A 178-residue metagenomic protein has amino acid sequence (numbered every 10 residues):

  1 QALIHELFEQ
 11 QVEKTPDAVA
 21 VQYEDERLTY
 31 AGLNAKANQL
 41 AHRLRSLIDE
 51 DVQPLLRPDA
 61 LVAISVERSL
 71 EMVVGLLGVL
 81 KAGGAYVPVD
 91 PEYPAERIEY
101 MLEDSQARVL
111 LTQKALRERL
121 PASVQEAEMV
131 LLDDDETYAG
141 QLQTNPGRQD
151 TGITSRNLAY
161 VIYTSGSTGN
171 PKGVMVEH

Functional and structural regions predicted by a protein language model:
Q1-H178: Carrier-protein-dependent adenylate-forming modules in NRPS/ANL systems
